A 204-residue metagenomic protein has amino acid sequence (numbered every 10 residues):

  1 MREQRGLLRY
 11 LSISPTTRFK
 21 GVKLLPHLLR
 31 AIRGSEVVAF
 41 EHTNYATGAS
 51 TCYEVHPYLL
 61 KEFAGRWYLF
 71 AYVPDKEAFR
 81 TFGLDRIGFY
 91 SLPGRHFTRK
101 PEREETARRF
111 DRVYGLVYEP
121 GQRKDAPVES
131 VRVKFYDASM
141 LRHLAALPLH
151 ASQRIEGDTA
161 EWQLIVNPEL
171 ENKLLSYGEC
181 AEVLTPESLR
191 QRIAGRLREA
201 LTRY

Functional and structural regions predicted by a protein language model:
M1-T43: Bulky hydrophobic/aromatic content
L29-R80: Loop-centered beta-sheet repeat module
C52-E54, T81-L84, R132, E161: Well-ordered beta-strand positions in beta-sheet-rich domains
E54-H56, L69, P74, A107-G121: Glycine-rich, charged/polar anion/phosphate-binding loops that engage phosphate groups from diverse ligands
L60, Y90, Q153-I155: A structural signal for short hydrophobic beta-strand segments in well-ordered beta-sheet cores
K76-R109: Flexible linker/loop signature enriched in Pro/Ser/Thr and Pro/Gly
D111-Y204: Polybasic (Lys/Arg-rich)
